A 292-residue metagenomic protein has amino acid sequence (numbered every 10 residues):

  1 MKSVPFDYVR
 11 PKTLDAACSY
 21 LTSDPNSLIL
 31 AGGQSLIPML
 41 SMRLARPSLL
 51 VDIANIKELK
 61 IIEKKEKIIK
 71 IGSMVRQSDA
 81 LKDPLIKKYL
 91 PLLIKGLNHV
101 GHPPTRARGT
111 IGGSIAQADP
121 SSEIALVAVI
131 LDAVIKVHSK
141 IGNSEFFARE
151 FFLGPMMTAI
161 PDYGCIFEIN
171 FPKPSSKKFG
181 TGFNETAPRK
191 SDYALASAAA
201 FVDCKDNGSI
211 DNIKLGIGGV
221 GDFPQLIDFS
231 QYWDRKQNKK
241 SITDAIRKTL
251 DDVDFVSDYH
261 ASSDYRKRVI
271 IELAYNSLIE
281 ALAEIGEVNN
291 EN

Functional and structural regions predicted by a protein language model:
M1-N292: C-terminal structural segment of proteins
